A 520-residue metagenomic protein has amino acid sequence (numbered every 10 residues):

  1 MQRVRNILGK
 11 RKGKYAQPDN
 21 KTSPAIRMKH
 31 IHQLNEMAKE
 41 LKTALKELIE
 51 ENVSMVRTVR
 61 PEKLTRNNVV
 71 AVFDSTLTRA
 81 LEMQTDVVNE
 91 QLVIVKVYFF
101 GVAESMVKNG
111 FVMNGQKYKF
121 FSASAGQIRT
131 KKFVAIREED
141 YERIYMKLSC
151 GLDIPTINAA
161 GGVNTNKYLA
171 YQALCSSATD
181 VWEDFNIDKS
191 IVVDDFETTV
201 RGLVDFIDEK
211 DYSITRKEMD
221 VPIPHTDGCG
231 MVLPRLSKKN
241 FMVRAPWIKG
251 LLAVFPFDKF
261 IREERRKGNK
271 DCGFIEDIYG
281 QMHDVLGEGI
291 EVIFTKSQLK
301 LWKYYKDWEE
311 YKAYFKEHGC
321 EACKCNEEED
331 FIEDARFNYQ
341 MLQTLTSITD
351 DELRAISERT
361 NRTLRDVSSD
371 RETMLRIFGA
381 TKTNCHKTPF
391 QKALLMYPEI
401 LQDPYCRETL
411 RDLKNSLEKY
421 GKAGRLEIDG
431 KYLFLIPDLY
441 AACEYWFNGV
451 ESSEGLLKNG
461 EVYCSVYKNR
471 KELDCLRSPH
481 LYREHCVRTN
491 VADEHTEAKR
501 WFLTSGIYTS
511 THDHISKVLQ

Functional and structural regions predicted by a protein language model:
M1-V518: Conserved small-residue
